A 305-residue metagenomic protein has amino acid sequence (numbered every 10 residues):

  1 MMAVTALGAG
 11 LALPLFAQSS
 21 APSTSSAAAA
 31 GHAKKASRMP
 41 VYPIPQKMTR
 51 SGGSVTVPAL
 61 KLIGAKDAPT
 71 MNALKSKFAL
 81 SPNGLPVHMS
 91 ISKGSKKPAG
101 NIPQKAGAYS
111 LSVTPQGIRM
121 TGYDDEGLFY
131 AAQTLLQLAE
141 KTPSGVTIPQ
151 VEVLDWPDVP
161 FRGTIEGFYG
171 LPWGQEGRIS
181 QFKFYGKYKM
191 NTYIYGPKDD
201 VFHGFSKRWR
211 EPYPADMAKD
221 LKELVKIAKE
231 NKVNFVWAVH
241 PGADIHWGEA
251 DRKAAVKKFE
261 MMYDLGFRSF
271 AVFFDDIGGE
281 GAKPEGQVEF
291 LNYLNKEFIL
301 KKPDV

Functional and structural regions predicted by a protein language model:
M2-P14: Bacterial N-terminal signal peptides
A17-E126, T134, K141-L154: Acidic, contiguous N-terminal accessory segments
M39-P40, V57-I63, P86, I118 (+5 more regions): Hydrophobic beta-strand segments of well-ordered beta-sheets in folded domains
D67, I91-K93, F168-G170, P197-D199 (+1 more regions): A mature extracytoplasmic/lumenal domain signature
A68-T70, G170-W173, D244, I277-G281: Short acidic, S/G/P-rich loop/turn micro-motifs used as interaction or catalytic elements
K75-L85, P143, Y188-M190, K232 (+1 more regions): Structural alpha-beta junctions
P103-R268, I299: Feature activates predominantly on carbohydrate-active enzymes
E260-V305: Active-site neighborhood of glycoside hydrolase catalytic domains
